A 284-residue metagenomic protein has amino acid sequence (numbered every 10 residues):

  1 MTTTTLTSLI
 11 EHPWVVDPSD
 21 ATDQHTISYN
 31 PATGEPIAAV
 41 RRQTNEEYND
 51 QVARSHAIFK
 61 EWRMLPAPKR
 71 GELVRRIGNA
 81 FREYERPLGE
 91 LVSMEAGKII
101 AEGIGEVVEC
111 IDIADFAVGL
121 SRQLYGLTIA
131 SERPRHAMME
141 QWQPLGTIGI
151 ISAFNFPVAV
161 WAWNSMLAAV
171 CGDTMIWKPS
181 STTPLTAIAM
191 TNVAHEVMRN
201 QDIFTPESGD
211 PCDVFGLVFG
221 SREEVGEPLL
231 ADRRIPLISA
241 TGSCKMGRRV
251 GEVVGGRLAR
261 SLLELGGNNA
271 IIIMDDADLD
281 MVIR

Functional and structural regions predicted by a protein language model:
M1-H136: N-terminal Rossmann-like NAD(P)+-binding subdomain of aldehyde/semialdehyde dehydrogenases
L73, C171-T182, T186, V214 (+2 more regions): Short loop-to-beta-strand entry elements in the cores of soluble alpha/beta enzymes
R76-P87, A189, V193-T205, I283: Generic non-transmembrane alpha-helical segments
L127-D202, L258: Conserved small-residue-rich beta-alpha loop and adjacent elements that most often cradle the phosphate/pyrophosphate
A137-M138, T205-S208, G216-S239: A structured beta-alpha segment of the ubiquitous adenosine-cofactor-binding alpha/beta core
I148, N155, F219-P228, G242-R249: Beta-loop-alpha module in the N-terminal Rossmann-like domain of NAD(P)-dependent dehydrogenases, especially those
V193, K245-R284: ALDH superfamily catalytic-core signature
